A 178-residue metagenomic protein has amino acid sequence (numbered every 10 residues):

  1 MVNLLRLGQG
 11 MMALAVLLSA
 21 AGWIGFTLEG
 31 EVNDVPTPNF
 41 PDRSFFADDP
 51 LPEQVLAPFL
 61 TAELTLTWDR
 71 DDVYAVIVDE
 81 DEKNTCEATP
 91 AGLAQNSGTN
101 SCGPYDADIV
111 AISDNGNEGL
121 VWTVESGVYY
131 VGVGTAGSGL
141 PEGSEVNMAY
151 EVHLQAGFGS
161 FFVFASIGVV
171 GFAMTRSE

Functional and structural regions predicted by a protein language model:
M1-E178: Acidic, Ser/Thr/Pro
